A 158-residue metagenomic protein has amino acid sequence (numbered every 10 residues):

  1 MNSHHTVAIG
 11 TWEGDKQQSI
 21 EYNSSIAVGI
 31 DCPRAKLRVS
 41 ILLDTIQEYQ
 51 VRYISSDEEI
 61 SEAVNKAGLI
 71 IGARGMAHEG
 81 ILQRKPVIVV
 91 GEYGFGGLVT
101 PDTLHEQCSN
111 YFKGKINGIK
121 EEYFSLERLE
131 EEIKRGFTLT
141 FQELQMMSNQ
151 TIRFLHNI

Functional and structural regions predicted by a protein language model:
M1-S3, V7-K16: Short beta-strand->alpha-helix junction loop in the catalytic core of nucleotide-activated group-transfer enzymes
I9, A73, V90-G91: Generic beta-sheet signal
G10-G14, V28-S40: Glycosyltransferase donor-sugar binding loop
V39-S56: Nucleotide-activated donor-binding/catalytic signature segment of Leloir-type glycosyltransferases, i.e., the conserved
V51-A63, G75-A77, Y93: Conserved active-site histidine-acidic residue motif and adjacent donor-binding/catalytic loop of glycosyltransferases
E62-H78, K85-P86: Acidic donor-binding loop of glycosyltransferase active sites
H78-F141: Catalytic binding pocket for nucleotide-activated donors in carbohydrate/polymer assembly enzymes
E122, L126, F141-I158: Amphipathic alpha-helical segment in the mid-to-C-terminal domain of diverse UDP/GDP-sugar glycosyltransferases
